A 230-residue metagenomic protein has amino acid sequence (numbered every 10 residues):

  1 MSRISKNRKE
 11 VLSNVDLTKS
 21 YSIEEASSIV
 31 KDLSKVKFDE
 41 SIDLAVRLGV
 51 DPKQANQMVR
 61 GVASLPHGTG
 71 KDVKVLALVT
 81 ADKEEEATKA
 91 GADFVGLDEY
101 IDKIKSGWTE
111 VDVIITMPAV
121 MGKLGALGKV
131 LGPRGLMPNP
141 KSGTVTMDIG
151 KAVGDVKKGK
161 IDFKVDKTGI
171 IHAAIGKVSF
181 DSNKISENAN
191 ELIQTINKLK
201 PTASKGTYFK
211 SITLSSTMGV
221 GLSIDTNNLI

Functional and structural regions predicted by a protein language model:
S2-D16: Generic N-terminal amphipathic, Lys/Arg-enriched alpha-helix
R3, I224-I230: Short, charged, intrinsically disordered terminal tails
E24-E84: Translation machinery proteins
A26, A87, G132, L214: Residue-level signature of catalytic and energy-coupling elements of molecular machines, predominantly ATP/GTP-dependent
F38-I42, L199-S211: Flexible, glycine/charged-enriched surface loops at secondary-structure junctions
V46-L48, V79, M117-P118, I175-K177 (+2 more regions): Flexible glycine-/small-residue-rich
D93-N197: Long, charge-patterned amphipathic alpha-helical coiled-coil/hairpin "stalk" segments used as oligomerization
